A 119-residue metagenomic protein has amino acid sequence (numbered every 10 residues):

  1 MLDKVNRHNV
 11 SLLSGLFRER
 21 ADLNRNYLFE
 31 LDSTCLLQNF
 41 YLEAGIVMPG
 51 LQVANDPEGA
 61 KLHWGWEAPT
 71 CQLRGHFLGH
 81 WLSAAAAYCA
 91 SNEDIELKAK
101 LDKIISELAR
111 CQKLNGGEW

Functional and structural regions predicted by a protein language model:
M1-W119: Glycan-recognition and catalytic cores of secretory/periplasmic carbohydrate-active enzymes
